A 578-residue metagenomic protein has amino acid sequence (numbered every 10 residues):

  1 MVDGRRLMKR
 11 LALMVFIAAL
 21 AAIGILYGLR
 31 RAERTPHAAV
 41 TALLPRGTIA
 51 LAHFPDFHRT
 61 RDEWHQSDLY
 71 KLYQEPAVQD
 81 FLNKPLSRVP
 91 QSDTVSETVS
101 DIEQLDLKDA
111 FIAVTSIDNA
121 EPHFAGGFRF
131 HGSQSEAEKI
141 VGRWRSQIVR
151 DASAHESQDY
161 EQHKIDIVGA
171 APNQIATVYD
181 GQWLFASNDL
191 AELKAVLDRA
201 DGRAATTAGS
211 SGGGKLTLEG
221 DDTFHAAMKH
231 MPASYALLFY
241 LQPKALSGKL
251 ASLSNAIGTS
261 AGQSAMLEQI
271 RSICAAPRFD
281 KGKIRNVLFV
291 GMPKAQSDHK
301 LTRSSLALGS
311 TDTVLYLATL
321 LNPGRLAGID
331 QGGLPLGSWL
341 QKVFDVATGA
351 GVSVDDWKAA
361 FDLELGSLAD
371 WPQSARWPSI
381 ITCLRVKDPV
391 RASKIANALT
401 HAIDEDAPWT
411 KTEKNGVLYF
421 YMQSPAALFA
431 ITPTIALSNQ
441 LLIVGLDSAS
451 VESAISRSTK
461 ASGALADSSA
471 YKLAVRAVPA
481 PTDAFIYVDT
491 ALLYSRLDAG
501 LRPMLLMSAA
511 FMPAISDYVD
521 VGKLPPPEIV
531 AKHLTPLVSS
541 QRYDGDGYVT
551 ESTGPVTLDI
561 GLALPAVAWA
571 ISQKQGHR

Functional and structural regions predicted by a protein language model:
M1-M8: N-terminal Lys/Arg-rich, disordered targeting/topogenic segments
K9-G169, K215-R376, S393-A407, F485-V488 (+3 more regions): Structural boundary/hinge residues at secondary-structure and domain interfaces
K9-M14, G445-L446, L473-R578: Extended terminal
A52, H123-F128, W183-A186, L317 (+3 more regions): Short, structured motif recognition centered on aromatic/hydrophobic residues
L105-A113, G349, S353-S379, K387-R391 (+5 more regions): Long compositionally biased, domain-poor regions of proteins
F130-S135, N188-L193, V386-V390, D447-S450 (+1 more regions): Helix N-cap motif at beta-to-alpha junctions
Q162-W183, N415-L442, G522-T535, R542-D544: Short, intrinsically disordered low-complexity segments
G169-L250, L428-A514: A conserved glycine-rich beta-strand in the N-terminal activation segment of trypsin-fold
